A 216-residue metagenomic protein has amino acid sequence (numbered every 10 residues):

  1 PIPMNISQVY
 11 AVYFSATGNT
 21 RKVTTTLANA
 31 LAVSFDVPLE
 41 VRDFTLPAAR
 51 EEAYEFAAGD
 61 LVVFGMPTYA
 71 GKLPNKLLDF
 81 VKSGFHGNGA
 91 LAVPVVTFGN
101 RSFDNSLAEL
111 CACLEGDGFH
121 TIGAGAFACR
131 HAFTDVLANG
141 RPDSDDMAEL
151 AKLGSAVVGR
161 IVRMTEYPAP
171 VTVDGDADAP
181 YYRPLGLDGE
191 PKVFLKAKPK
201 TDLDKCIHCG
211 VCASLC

Functional and structural regions predicted by a protein language model:
P3-V23, L27-L46, E52-P191, K196: FMN-binding flavodoxin-like domain, especially the glycine-rich phosphate-binding loop
N19, K198-C216: Cysteine-centered iron-sulfur cluster-binding motifs in ferredoxin-type domains/subunits of redox enzymes
